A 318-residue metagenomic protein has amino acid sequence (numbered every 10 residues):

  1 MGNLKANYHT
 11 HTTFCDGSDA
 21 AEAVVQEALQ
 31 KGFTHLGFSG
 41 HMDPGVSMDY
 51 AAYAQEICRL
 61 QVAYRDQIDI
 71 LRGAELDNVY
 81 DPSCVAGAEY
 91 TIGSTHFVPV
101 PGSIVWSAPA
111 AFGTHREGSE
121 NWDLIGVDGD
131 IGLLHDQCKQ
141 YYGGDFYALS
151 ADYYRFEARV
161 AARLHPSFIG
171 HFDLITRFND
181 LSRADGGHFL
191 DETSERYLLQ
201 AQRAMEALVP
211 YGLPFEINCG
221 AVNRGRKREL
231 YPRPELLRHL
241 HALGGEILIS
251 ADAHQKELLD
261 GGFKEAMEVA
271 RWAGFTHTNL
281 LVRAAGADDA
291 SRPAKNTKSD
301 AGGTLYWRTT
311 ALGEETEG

Functional and structural regions predicted by a protein language model:
M1-T10, A21, A86, T176-R177 (+1 more regions): Charged catalytic cores and adjacent phosphate/nucleic-acid-binding surfaces used for phosphate/nucleic-acid chemistry
G2-A151, L258: A metal-dependent hydrolase metal-coordination microenvironment
T12-C15, I92-I104, P109-L243: Domain-core and long-helix interface of multi-subunit machines
E27, R59-L60, F156-V160, A207 (+1 more regions): A generic secondary-structure signal
D43, E75-D77, D173, V222 (+1 more regions): Short, glycine/serine-rich, charged loops/turns that create anion-binding and catalytic segments at active sites
D66-I70, H165, G245, T276: A short helix-to-beta-strand connector/capping loop
E75, D81, L174, V282-A285: Residues that form or immediately flank small-molecule/cofactor binding pockets and catalytic motifs
